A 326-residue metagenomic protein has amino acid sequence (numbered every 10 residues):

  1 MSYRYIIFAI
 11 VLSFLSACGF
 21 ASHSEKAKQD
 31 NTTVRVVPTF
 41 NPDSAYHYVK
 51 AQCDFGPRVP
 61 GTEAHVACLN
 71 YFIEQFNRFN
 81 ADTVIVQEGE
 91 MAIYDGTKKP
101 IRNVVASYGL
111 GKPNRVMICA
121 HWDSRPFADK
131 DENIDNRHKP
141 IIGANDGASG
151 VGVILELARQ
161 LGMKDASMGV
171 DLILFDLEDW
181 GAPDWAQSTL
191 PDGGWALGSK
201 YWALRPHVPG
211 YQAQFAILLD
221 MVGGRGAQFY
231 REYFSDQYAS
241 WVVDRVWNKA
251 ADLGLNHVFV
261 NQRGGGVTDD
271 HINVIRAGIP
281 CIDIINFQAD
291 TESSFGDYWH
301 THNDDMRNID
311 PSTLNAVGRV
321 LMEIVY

Functional and structural regions predicted by a protein language model:
F14-A17: C-terminal motif of bacterial Sec signal peptides marking the signal peptidase cleavage site
G19-S22: Bacterial signal peptide processing site
S24-L69, E292-N308: N-terminal capping segment at the start of a domain
S44-D54, A67-Q75, S149-E156, G169 (+7 more regions): Extracytoplasmic/secreted proteins, especially bacterial periplasmic and envelope-associated proteins
H47-G111: A non-catalytic alpha/beta surface segment that caps or lines the substrate-entry region of metallo-dependent hydrolase
V59-P60, E90-I93, L110-K112, W122-P126 (+5 more regions): Solvent-exposed loop/turn segments at secondary-structure junctions within structured extracellular/periplasmic domains
H138-W241: Acidic/histidine-rich catalytic neighborhood of metal-dependent amide-processing enzymes
F215, V222-Y326: Active-site-adjacent substrate-binding region of metalloamidase/peptidase-like peptide-processing proteins
